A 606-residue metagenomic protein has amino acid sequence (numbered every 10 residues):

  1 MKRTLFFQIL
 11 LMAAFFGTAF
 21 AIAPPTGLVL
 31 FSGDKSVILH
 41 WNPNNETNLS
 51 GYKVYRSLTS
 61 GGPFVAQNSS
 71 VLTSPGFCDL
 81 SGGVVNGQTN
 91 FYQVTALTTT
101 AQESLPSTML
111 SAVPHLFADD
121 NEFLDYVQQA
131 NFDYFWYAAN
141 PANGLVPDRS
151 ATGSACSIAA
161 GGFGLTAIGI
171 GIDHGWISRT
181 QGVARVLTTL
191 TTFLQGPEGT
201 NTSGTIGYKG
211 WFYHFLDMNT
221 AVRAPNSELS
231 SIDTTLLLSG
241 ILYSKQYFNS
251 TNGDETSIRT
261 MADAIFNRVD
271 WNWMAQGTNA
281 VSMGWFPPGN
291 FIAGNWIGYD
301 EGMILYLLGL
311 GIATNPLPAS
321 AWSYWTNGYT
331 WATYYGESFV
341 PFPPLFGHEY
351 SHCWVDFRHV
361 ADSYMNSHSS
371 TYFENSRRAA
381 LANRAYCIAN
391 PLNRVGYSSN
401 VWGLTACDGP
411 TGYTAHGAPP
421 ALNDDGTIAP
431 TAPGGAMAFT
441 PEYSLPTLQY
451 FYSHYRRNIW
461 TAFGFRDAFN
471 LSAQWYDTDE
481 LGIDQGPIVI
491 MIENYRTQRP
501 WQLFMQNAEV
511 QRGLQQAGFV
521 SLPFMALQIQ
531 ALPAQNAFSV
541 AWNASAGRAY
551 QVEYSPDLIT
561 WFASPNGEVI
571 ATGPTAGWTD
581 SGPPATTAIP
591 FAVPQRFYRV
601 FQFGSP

Functional and structural regions predicted by a protein language model:
Q8-T18: Bacterial N-terminal signal peptides
F20-S50, N86, T98-A118, L527-P533: Pro/Thr/Ser/Gly-rich low-complexity, intrinsically disordered linker/stalk tracts
P24-G33, V37, W41, P523-P606: Short, composition-biased motifs enriched in small/polar/acidic residues
N44-V65, T89, G547-E553: Solvent-exposed loop/turn segments flanking beta-strands in beta-repeat/beta-sandwich domains
Q67-T73, E568-A571: Short beta-strand segments within Ig-like beta-sandwich modules, predominantly Fibronectin type-III
T73-L80, A576-G577, R596: Short S/T/G- and acidic-enriched coil/turn segments that sit immediately N-terminal to beta-strands in beta-sandwich
D79-Q102, V593-Q595, F601-Q602: Beta-strand-rich modules
A112-P523: Ser/Thr/Asn(+Pro)-rich, low-complexity disordered segments
